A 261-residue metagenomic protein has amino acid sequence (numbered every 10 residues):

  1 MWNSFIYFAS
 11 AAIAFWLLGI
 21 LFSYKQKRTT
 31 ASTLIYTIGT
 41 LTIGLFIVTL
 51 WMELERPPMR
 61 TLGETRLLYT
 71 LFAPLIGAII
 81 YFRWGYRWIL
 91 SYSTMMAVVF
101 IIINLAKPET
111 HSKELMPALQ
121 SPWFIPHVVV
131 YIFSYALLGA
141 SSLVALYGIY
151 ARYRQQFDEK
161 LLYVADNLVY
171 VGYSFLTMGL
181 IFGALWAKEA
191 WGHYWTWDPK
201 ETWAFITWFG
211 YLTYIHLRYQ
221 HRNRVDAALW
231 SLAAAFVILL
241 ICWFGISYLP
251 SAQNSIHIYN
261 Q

Functional and structural regions predicted by a protein language model:
M1-Q261: Polytopic transmembrane helical bundles with strong interfacial aromatic enrichment
